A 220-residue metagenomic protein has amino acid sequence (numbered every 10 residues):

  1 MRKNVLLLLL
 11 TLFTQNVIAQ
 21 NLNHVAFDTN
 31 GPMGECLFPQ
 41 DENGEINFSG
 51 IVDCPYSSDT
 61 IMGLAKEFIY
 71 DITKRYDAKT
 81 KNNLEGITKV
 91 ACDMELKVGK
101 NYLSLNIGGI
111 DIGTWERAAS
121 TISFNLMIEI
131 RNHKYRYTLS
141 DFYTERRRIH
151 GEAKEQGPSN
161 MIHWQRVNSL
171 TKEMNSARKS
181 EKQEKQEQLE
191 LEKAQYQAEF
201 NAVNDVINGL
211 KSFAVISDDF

Functional and structural regions predicted by a protein language model:
M1-N23: Bacterial Sec-dependent N-terminal signal peptides
Q20-F220: Ser/Thr-rich, low-complexity intrinsically disordered terminal regions
